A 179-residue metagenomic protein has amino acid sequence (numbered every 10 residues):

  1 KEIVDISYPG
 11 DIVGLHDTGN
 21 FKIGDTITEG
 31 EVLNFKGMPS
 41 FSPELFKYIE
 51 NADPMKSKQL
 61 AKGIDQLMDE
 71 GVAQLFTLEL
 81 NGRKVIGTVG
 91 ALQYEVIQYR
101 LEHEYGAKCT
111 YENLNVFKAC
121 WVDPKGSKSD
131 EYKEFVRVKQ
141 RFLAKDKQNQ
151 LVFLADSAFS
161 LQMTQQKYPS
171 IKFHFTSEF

Functional and structural regions predicted by a protein language model:
K1-F179: Structural and coupling elements of P-loop NTPases
